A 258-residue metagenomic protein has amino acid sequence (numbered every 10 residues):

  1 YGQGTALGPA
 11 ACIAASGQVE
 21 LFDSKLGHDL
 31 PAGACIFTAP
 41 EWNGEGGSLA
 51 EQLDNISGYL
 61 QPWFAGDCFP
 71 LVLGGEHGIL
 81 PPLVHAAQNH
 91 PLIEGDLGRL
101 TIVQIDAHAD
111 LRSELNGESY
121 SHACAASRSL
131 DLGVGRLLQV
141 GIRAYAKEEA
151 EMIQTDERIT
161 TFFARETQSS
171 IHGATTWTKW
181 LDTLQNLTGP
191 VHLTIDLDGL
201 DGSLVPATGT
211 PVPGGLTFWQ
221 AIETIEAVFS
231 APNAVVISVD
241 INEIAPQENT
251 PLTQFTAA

Functional and structural regions predicted by a protein language model:
Y1-A258: Conserved alpha-helical scaffold segments that buttress catalytic/binding sites
